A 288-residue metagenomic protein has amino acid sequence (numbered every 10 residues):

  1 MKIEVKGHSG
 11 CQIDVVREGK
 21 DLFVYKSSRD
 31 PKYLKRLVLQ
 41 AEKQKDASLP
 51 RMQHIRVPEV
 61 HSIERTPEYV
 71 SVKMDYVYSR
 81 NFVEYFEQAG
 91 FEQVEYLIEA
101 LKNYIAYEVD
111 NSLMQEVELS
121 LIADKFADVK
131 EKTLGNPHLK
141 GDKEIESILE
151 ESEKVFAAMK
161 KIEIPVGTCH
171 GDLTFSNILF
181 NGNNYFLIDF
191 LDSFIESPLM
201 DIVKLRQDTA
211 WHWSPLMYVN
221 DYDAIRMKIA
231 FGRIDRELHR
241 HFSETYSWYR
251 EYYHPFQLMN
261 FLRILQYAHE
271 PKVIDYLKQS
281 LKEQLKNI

Functional and structural regions predicted by a protein language model:
E4, S9-E42, V83-F86: ATP-binding glycine-rich loop module of kinase domains
I13-V16, K154-M200: Active-site acidic catalytic loop and adjacent metal/ATP-binding pocket of ATP-dependent phosphoryl transfer enzymes
V15-K20, R65, Y76, N181: Active-site beta-strand termini and strand-to-loop segments that position acidic
V24-K32, D75-V77, D189-L191: Active-site ExK catalytic segment of metal-dependent nucleases
A47, R80-K130, I148-S152, A158-I162 (+1 more regions): Conserved kinase catalytic-core helix
S48-R65: Conserved HxN/HPN-centered segment at the entrance to the catalytic loop of eukaryotic protein kinase-like domains
E68-N81: Conserved short submotifs of the Hanks-type protein kinase catalytic core that shape the nucleotide-binding pocket
M200-S243, L258-V273: Active-site activation/catalytic loop segments of kinase-like enzymes and analogous catalytic loops in related
